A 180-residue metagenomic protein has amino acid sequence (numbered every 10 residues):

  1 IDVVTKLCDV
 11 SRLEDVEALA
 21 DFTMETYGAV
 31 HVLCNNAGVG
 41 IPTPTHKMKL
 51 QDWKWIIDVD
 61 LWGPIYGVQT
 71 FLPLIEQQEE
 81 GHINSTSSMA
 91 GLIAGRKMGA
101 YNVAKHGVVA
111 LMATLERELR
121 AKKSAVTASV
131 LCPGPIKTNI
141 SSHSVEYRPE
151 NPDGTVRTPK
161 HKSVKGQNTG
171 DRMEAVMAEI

Functional and structural regions predicted by a protein language model:
I1-D2, F22-L33, I41: A glycine-rich helix->loop->beta "capping" turn within Rossmann-like NAD(P)(H)-dependent oxidoreductase domains
L7-A18, L50: The beta1-alpha1 cofactor-binding region of Rossmann-like NAD(H)/NADP(H)-dependent oxidoreductases
P44-T45, K49-K54: Substrate-binding pocket helix/loop in short-chain dehydrogenase/reductase
H46, G95-A100: Active-site loop immediately N-terminal to the catalytic Tyr-X3-Lys motif of short-chain dehydrogenase/reductase
V68, A104: Active-site helix of classical SDR
S88: Residue(s) in the substrate-gating loop at a strand-loop-helix junction that position the organic substrate next
A121-I180: SDR active-site lid
